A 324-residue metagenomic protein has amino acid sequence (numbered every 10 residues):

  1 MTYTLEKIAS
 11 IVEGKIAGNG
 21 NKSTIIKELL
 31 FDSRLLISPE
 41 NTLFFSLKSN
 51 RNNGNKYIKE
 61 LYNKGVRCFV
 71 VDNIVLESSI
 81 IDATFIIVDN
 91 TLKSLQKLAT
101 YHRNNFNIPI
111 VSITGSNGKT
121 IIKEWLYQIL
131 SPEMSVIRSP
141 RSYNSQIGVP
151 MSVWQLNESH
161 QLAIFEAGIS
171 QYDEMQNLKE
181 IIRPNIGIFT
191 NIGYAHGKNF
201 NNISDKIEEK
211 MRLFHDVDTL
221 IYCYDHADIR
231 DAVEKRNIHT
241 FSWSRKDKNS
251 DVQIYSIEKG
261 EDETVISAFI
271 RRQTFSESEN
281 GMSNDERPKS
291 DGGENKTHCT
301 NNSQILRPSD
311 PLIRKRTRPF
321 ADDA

Functional and structural regions predicted by a protein language model:
M1-K97, T274, G293-E294, R316 (+1 more regions): N-terminal leader/targeting and accessory segments in enzymes
A9, K93-L220, Y224, D228-I238 (+1 more regions): Phosphate-binding loop of NTP-binding sites
V12, V75-S79, I188-K315, P319-D323: Acidic, Mg2+-coordinating active-site environments of NTP-dependent enzymes
I16-G18, I121, D251: Proline-centered turn/helix-capping motifs that create local helix->coil transitions or kinks
S23, R51, L92, N117 (+4 more regions): Residue-level detector of flexible, active-site-proximal loop/helix-junction positions within diverse enzyme catalytic
E28-F31, Y172-M175, Q253: Glycine-rich, charged/polar anion/phosphate-binding loops that engage phosphate groups from diverse ligands
F31, S46, I87-V88, S112 (+5 more regions): Structural signal for conserved beta-strand scaffold positions within catalytic alpha/beta enzyme cores
